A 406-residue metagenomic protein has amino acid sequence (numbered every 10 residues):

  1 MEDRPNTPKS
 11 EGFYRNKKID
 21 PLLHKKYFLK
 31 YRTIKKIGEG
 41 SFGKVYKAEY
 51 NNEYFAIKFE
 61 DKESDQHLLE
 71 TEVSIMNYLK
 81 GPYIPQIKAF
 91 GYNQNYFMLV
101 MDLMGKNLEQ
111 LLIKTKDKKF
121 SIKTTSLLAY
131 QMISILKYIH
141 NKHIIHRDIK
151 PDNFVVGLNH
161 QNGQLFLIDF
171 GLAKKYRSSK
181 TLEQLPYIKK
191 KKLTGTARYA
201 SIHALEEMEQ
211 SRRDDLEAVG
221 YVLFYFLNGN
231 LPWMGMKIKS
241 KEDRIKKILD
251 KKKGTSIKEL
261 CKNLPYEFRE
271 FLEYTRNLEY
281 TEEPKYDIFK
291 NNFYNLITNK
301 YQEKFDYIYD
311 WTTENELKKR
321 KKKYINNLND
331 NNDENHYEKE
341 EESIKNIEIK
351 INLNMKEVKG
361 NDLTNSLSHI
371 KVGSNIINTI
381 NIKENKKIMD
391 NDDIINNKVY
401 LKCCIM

Functional and structural regions predicted by a protein language model:
E2-K26, I34: Juxta-kinase regulatory segment immediately upstream of eukaryotic protein kinase catalytic domains
I34-G40, V45: Protein kinase glycine-rich loop
E49-E70: ATP-binding glycine-rich loop module of kinase domains
S74-P82: Structural motif at the C-terminus of the N-lobe alphaC helix and the adjacent alphaC-beta4 loop of the Hanks-type
Q86-F97: Short beta-strand micro-motifs within the conserved protein kinase catalytic domain, predominantly in the N-lobe
M104-K114: Structural motif in protein kinase domains
L128-A129: Activation segment signature within eukaryotic-like protein kinase domains
H140-L158: Catalytic-loop of the protein kinase fold
